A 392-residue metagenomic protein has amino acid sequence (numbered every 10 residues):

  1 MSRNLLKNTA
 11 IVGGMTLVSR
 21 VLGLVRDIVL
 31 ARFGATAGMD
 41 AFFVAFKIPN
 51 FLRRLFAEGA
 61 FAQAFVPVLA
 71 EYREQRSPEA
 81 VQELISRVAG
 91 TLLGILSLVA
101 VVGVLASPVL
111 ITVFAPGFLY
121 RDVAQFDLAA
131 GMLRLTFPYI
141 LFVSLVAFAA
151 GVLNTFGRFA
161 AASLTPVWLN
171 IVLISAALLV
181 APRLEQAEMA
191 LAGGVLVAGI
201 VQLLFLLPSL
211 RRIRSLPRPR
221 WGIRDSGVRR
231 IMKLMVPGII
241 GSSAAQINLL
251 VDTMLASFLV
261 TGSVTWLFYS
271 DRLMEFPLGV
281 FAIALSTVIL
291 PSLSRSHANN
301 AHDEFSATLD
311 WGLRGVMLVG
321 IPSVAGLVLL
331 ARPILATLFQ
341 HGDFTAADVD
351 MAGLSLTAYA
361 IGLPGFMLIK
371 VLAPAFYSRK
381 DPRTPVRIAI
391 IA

Functional and structural regions predicted by a protein language model:
M1-A392: Membrane-embedded alpha-helical bundles of multi-pass transporters/translocases, especially carrier/permease families
